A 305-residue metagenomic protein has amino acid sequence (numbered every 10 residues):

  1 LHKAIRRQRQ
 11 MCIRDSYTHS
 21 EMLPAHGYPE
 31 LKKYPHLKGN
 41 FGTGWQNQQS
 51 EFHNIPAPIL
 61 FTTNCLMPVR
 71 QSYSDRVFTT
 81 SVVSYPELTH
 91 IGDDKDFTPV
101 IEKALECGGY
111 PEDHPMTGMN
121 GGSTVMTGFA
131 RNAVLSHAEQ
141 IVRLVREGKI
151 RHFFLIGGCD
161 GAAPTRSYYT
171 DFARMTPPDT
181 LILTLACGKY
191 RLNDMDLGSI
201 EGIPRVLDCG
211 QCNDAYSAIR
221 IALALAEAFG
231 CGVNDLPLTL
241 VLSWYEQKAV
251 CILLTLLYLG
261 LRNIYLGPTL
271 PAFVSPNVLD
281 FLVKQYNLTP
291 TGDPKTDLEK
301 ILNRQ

Functional and structural regions predicted by a protein language model:
L1-I13: Single conserved hydrophobic/aromatic residue that forms the stacking wall/gate of nucleotide- or nucleobase-binding
R14, T18-A57, M67-S72, R76-K95 (+3 more regions): Catalytic or ion-translocation cores adjacent to nucleophile or general acid/base/metal-coordination motifs in diverse
S16-S20, L60-T62, E112, F154-L155 (+2 more regions): General beta-strand structural signal in soluble alpha/beta enzymes
S20-H26, H36-K38, L282-Q305: Long, compositionally biased, glycine/small-hydrophobic-enriched stretches that function as flexible linkers, tethers
L66, I91-P111, L144-G148, I156 (+6 more regions): Change "in soluble alpha/beta enzymes" to "in soluble alpha/beta proteins
L66-M67, Q71-S136: Active-site cores of enzymes that catalyze phosphoryl transfer or operate on phosphate-rich substrates
G118-R151, G157-S167, D171-M195: Accessory "access/gating" subregions that flank catalytic or transport cores
Q140, R146, D235-P290: Charge-patterned, long linear interaction tracts outside catalytic cores
